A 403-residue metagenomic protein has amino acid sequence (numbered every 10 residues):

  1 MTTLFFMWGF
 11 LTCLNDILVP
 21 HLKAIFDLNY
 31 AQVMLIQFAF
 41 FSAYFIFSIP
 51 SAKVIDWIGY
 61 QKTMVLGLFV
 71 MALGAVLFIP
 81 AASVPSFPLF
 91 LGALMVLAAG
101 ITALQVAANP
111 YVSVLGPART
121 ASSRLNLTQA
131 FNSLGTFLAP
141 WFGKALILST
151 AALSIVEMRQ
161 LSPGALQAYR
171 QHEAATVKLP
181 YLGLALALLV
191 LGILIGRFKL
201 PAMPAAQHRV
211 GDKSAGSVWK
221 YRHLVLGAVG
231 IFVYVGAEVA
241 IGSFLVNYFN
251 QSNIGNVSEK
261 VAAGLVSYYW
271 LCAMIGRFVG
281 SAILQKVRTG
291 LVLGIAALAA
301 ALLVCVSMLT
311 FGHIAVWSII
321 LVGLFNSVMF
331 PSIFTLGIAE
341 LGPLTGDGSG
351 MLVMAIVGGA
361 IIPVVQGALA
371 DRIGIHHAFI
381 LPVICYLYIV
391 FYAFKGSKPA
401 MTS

Functional and structural regions predicted by a protein language model:
N15-V19, A139-P140, K144-L148, S217-S267: Extracytoplasmic gate region of multi-pass secondary transporters
L35-K53, S267-V279, G358: Central cavity-lining transmembrane alpha-helices of secondary-active solute carriers, predominantly the Major
F47-Y60, G276-R288, A370-D371: Helix-to-loop junctions at the C-terminal end of transmembrane segments in multipass secondary transporters
F69-V84, L298-F311: C-terminal ends and interior cores of transmembrane alpha-helices in multi-pass membrane transporters/permeases
F87-L104, I314-M329: Hydrophobic core of transmembrane alpha-helices in multi-pass small-molecule transporters, especially MFS/SLC-type
A103-P117, S327-G342: Intracellular juxtamembrane helix-capping segments at the cytosolic ends of symmetry-related transmembrane helices
T120-S154, G350-I362: Glycine-rich segments within core transmembrane alpha-helices of 12-TM secondary carriers
